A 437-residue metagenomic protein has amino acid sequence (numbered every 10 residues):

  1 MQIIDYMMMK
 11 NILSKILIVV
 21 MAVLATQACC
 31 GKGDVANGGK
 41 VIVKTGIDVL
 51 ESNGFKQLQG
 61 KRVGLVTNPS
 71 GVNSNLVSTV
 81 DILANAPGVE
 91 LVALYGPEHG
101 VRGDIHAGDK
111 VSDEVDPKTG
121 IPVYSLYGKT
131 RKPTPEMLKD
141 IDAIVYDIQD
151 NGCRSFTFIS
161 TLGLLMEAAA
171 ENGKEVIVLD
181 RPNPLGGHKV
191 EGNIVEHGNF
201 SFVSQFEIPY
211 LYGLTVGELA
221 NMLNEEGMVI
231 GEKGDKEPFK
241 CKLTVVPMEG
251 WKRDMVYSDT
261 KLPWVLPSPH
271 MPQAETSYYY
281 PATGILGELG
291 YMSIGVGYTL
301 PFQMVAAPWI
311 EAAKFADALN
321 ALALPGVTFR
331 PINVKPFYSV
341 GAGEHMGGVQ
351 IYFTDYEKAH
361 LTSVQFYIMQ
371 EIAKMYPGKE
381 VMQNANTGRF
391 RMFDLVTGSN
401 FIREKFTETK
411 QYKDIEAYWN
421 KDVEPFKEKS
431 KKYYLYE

Functional and structural regions predicted by a protein language model:
M1-G39: Bacterial Sec-dependent N-terminal signal peptides
E90-E98, L179: Short internal beta-strands
R102-A107, I177-F200: Glycine-rich, charge-decorated loop segments at or immediately adjacent to ligand/cofactor-binding or catalytic sites
S112-I141, C153: Glycine-rich oxoanion-binding loops at beta->alpha junctions
D150-L162: Glycine/threonine-rich flexible loop motifs
F200-Y280: Conserved anion/nucleotide-ligand pocket segment
W251-I332, P336: Glycine-rich, aromatic-lined ligand/substrate-binding cores of catalytic and carbohydrate-binding domains
A306-Y418: Conserved functional hotspot residues or short segments at active or partner-binding sites across diverse domains
